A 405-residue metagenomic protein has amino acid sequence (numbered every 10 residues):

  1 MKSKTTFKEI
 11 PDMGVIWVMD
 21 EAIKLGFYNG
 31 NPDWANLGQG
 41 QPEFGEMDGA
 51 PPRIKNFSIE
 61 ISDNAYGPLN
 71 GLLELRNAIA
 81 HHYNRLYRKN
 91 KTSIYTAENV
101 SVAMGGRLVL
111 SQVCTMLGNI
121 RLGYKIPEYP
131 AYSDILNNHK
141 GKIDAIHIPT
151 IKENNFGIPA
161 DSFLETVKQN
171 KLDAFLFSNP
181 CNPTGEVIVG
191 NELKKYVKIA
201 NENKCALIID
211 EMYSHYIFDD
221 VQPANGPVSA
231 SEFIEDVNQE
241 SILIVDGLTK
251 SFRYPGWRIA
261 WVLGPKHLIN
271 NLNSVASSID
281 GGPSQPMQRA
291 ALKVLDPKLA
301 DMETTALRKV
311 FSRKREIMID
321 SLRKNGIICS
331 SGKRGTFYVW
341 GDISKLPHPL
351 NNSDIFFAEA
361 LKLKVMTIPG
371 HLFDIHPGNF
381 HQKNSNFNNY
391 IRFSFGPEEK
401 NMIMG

Functional and structural regions predicted by a protein language model:
K4-M104, L295-L299: N-terminal small-domain helix-loop-helix segment of the aminotransferase-like
G30-N36, V245, I328-R334: Short beta-strand
I59, D63-N203, S214-D236, L243: Conserved core of the PLP fold type I
A78, N138, E165, E232-K309 (+1 more regions): Conserved core segment of the aminotransferase class I/II
H81, K89, E165-T166, V237 (+3 more regions): PLP-dependent enzyme catalytic core of the Aspartate aminotransferase-like
L292, R308-I319, C329-S344, N386: Conserved glycine-rich beta-strand-loop-beta hairpin in the small C-terminal domain of fold type I
